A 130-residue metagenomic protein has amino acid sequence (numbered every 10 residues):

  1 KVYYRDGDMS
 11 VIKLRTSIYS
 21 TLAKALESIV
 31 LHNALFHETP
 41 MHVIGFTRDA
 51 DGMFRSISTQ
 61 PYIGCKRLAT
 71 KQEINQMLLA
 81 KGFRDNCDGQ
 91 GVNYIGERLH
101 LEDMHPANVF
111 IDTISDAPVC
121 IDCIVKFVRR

Functional and structural regions predicted by a protein language model:
K1-E38: ATP-binding glycine-rich loop module of kinase domains
Y4-R5, Y62, I111: Conserved hydrophobic "DFG−1" position in protein kinase catalytic cores
D8, D51-G52, G96: Intrinsic-disorder/low-complexity loop/linker signature
M9, R55-I57, L101, P106: Extracellular structured ligand-interaction cores
M9-K13, I57-T59, C120: Short hydrophobic-acidic sequence motifs that mark active-site Asp/Glu residues
R15-I18, N33-Q90: Conserved structural core of kinase catalytic domains
T16, Q90-R130: Catalytic activation segment of kinase domains across protein kinase-like and atypical kinase folds
Y19-S28, L68-E73, R129: Active-site-adjacent loop/helix micro-motif of nuclease/hydrolase catalytic cores
